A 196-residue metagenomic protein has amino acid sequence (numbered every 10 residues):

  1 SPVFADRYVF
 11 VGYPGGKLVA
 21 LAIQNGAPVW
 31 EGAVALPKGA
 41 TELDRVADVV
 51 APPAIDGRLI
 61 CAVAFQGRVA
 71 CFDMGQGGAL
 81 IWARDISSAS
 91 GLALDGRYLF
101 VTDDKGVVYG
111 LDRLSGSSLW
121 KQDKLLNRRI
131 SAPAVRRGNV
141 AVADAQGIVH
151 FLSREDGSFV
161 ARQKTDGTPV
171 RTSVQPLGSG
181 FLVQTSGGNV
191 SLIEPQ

Functional and structural regions predicted by a protein language model:
S1-D6, P28-I55, A79-D95, L119-R137 (+1 more regions): Extracytoplasmic beta-rich repeat domains
D6, Y13-P14, A64-F65, D103-D104 (+2 more regions): Structural signature of WD-repeat beta-propellers
V19, A70, Y109-G110, H150 (+1 more regions): WD40 beta-propeller blade core
A22-G26, D73-G77, D112-S115, S153-G157 (+1 more regions): Short loop/turn segments that connect beta-strands within beta-propeller blades
V63, R68-V69, Q76-V108: N-terminal leader/targeting helix
Y98-R113, S117-F151: Loop/turn-rich, solvent-exposed surfaces of beta-rich toroidal or solenoidal domains
D144-G188, P195-Q196: C-terminal closing repeat unit and adjoining cap/tail of repeat-based domains
